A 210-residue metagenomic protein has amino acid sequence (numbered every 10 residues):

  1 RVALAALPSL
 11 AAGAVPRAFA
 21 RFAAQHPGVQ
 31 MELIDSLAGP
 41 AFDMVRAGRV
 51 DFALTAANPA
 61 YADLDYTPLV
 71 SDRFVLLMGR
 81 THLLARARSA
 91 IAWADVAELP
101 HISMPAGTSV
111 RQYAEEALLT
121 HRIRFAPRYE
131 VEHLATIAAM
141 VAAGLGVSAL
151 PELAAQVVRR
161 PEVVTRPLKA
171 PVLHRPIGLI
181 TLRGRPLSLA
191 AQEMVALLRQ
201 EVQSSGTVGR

Functional and structural regions predicted by a protein language model:
R1-A5, A53, L77, I102 (+3 more regions): Short, well-ordered beta-strand segments
R1-A62, E130-H133: Central regulatory/effector-binding core of bacterial HTH transcription factors
A14, R166-V208: A late-sequence structural motif
F42, R46, Y66, W93 (+1 more regions): Short hydrophobic/charged patches on amphipathic alpha-helices used for structural packing and interfaces
R46-T55, F74, I123, V141-V147 (+1 more regions): Alpha-to-beta junction loops
Y61-P68, D72, R86-S89, A135-G184: Beta-alpha-beta core module
G79, M104-P105, P127, L150-P151: Thr-Gly-centered strand-to-loop micro-motif
L84-R86, A90-W93, P100-H121, L187-V195 (+1 more regions): Secondary-structure junction motif
